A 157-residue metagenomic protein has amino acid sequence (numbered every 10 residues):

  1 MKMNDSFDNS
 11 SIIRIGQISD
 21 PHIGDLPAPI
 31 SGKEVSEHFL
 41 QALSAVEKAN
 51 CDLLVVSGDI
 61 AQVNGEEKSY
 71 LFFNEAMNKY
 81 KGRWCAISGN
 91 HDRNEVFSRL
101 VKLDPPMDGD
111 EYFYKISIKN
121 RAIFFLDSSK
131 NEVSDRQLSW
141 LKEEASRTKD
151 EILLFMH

Functional and structural regions predicted by a protein language model:
M1-L71: N-terminal active-site segment of His-dependent metallophosphoesterases
M3-F7, E66-E151: Extended active-site neighborhood of metal-dependent phosphoesterases/phosphodiesterases
I12-D25, N120-S129, L153-F155: Active-site-proximal beta-strand elements of phosphoester/diester hydrolases
Q17-S19, L53-D59, W84-N90, D127 (+1 more regions): Active-site neighborhood of phospho(di)ester-bond hydrolases with catalytic His/Asp-centered motifs
